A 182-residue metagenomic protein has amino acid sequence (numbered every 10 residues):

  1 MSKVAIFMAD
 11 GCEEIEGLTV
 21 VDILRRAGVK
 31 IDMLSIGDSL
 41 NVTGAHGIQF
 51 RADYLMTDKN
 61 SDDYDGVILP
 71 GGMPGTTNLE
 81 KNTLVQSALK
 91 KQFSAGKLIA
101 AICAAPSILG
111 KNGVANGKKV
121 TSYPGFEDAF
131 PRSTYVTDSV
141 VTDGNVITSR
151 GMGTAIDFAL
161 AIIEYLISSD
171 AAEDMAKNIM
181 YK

Functional and structural regions predicted by a protein language model:
K3-I6, C12, A27-S35, A52-L55 (+1 more regions): Active-site-adjacent pocket-lining segments in enzyme domains
V21: Histidine-anchored nucleotide/phosphate-binding helix
N41-D53: A cross-family phosphate/adenosyl-ligand binding-site feature
